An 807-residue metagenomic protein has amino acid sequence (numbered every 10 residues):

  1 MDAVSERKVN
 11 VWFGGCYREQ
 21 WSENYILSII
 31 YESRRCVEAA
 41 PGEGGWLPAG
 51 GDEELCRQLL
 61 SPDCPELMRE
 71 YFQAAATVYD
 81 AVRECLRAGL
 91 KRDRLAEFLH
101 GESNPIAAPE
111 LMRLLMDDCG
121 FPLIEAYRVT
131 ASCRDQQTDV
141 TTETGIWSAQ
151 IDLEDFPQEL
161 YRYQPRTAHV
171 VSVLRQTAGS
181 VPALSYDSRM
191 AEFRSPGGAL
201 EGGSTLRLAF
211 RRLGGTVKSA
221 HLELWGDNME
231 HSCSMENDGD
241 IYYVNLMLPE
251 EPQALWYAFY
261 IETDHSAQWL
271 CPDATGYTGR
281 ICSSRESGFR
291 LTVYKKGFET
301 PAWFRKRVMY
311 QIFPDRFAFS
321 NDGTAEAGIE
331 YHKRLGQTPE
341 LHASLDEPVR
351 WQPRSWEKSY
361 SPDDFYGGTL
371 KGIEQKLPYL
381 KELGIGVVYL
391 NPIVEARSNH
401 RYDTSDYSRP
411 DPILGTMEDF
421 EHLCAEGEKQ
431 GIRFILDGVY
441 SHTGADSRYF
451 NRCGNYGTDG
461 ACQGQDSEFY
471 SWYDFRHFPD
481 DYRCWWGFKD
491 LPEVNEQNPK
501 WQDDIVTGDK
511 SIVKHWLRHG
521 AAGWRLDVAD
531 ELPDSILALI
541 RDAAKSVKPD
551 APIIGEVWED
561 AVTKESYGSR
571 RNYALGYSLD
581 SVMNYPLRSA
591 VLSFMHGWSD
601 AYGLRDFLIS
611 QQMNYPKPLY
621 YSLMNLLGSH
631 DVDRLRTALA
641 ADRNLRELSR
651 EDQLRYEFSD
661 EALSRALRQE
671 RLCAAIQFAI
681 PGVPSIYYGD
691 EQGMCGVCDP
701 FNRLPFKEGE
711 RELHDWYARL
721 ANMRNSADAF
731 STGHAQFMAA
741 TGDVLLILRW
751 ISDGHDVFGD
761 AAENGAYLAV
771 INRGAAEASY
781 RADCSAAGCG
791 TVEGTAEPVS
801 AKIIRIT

Functional and structural regions predicted by a protein language model:
M1-A183: A conserved ligand/cofactor-binding region detector
Q176, V181-K306, F319: Glycan-association/targeting regions that enable binding to alpha-glucans and other polysaccharides
S195-G197, S204-A209, M738-C784: Carbohydrate-binding surface patches
G214, V308, V792-T807: C-terminal beta-strand-rich structural cap/linker in extracellular carbohydrate-active enzymes
F313-V387, I393-H519, I540-S546, T563: Substrate-binding/active-site clefts of carbohydrate-active enzymes
D315, Y567-G568, Y621-Y656, A674-R711: Aromatic/acidic polysaccharide-binding cleft in carbohydrate-active enzymes
C424-I432, S441-H442, S447-T458, I512 (+4 more regions): Active-site-proximal helices and loops of the catalytic beta/alpha 8
F706-A740: Aromatic- and carboxylate-lined catalytic core of secreted/periplasmic carbohydrate-active enzymes
